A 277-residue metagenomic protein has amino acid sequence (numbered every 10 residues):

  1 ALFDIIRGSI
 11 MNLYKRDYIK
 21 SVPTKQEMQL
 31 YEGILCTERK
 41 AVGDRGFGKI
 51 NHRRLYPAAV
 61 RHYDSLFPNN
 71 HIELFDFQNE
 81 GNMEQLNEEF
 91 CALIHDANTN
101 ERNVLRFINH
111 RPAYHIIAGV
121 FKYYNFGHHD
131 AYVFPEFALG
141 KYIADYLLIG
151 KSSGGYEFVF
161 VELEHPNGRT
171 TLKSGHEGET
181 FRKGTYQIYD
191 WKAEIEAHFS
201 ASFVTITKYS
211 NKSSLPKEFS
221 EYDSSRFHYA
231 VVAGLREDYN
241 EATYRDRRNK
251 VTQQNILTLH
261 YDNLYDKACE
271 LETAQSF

Functional and structural regions predicted by a protein language model:
A1-F277: Charged, terminal alpha-helix-loop-beta segments that serve as non-catalytic nucleic-acid engagement and/or assembly
